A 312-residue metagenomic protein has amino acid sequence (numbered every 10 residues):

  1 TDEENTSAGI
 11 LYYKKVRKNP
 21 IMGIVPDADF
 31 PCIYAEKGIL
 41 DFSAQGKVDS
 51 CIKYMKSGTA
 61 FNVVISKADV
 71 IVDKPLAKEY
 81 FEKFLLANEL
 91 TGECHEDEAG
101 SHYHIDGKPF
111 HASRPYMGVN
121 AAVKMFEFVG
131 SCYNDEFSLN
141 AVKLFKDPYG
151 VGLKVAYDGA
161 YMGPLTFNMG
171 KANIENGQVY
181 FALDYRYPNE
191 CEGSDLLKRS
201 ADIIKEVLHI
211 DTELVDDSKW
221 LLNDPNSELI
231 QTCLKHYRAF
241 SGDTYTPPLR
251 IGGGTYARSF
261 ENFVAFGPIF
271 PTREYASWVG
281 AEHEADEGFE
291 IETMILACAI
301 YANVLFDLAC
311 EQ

Functional and structural regions predicted by a protein language model:
T1-D49, G150-Y161, Q312: Acidic/histidine-rich catalytic neighborhood of metal-dependent amide-processing enzymes
L11-K14, Q45, D69, A122-G130 (+3 more regions): Predominant activation on well-ordered alpha-helical scaffold segments within soluble catalytic domains
I21-I24, K53, N262-V264: Structural motif
A35-K37, D49-K56, F61-K108, A112-G170 (+1 more regions): Acidic-enriched catalytic cores of C-N bond-cleaving enzymes acting on peptides and small amides
A60, L76-H95, W220-F270: Active-site-adjacent substrate-binding region of metalloamidase/peptidase-like peptide-processing proteins
F110, F145-Y149, N168-G170, D184-N189 (+2 more regions): A short beta-alpha structural unit
E175, L234-E311: Zn-dependent metallopeptidase/amidohydrolase metal-coordination segment
